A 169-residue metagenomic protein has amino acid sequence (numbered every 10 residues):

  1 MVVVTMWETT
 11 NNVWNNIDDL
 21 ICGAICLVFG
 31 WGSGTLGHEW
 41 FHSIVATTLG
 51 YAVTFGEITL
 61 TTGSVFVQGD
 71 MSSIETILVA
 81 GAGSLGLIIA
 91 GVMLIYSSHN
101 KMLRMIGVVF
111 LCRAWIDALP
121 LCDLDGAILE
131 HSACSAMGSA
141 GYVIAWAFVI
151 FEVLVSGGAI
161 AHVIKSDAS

Functional and structural regions predicted by a protein language model:
M1-N15: Short, Lys/Arg-rich, polar N-terminal cytosolic tail immediately upstream of the first transmembrane signal-anchor
N11, S33-G37, C112: A subset of signal/propeptide-processing and intrinsically disordered low-complexity segments in secreted/extracellular
N11-G23, T61-T62: Short, motif-level signal for alpha-helix interfacial/capping segments enriched in acidic residues and aromatics/proline
D19-G23, L27, T76-A80: Residue-level signature of transmembrane alpha-helical entry/exit and packing/kink sites in multi-pass membrane
L27-T76: Small-residue-rich helix-interface/hinge motifs
G56, S64-D167: Metalloprotease/metallohydrolase-associated module, dominated by Zn2+-dependent proteases
